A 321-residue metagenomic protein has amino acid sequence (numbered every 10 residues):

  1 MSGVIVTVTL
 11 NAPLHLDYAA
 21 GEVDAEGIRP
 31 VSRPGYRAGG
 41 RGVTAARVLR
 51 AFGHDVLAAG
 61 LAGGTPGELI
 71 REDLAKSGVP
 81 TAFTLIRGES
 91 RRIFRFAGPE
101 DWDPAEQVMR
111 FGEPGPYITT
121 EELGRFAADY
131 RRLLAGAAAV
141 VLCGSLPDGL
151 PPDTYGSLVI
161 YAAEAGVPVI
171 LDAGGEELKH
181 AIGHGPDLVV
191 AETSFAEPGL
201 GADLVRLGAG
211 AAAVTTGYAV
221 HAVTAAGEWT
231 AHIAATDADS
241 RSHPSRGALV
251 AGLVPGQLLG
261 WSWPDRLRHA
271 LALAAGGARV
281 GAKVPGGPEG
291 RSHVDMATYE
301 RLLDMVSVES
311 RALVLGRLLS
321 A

Functional and structural regions predicted by a protein language model:
M1-A59, T236-D239, E309-A321: Glycine-rich phosphate/adenosyl-contacting loop at the front of the ribokinase-like
G3, E164-P168, L207-A211: A short helix->loop->beta-strand "cap" motif at the edges of active sites that frequently abuts
P30-S90, H269: Substrate-binding N-lobe of the ribokinase-like
F96-G136: Conserved phosphate-binding/catalytic loop of the ribokinase/pfkB sugar-kinase fold
A139-L200: Conserved beta-alpha-beta core of the PfkB/ribokinase-like small-molecule kinase fold
D187-L188, L200-D237: Conserved phosphate-donor
P198, D237-L273: Short, small-residue alpha-helix embedded
D265-A321: Charged C-terminal helix
